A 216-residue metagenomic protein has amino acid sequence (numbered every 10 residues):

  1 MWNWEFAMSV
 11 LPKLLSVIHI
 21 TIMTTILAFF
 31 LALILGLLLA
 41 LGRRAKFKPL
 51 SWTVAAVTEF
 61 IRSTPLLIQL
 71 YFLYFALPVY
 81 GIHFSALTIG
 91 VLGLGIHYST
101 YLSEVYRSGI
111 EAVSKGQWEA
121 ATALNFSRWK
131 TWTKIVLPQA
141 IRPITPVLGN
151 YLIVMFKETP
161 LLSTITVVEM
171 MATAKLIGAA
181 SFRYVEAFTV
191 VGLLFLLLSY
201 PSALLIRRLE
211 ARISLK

Functional and structural regions predicted by a protein language model:
M1-K216: Transmembrane alpha-helices and adjacent helix-loop boundaries
